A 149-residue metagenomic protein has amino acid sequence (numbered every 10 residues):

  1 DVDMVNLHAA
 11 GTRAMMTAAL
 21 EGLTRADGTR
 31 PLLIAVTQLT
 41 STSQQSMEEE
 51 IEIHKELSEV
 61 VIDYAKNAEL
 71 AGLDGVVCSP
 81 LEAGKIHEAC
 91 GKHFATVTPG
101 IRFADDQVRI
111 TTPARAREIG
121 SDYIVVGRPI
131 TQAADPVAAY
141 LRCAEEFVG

Functional and structural regions predicted by a protein language model:
D1-G75, S79-E82, A89-A95, A104: Conserved anion-binding
V5, A68, I86, A116 (+2 more regions): Conserved, mostly hydrophobic/aromatic
A9, P129-I130: Short loop or secondary-structure boundary microenvironments that flank and position key functional residues
A18-G22, A26, R117-I119, I130-G149: C-terminal helical cap(s) of enzyme catalytic domains, especially alpha/beta-barrels
S58-I62, V108-A114, L141: Charged helix-capping and loop-helix junction motifs
V60, C78, V108, T131-D135: Short amphipathic alpha-helical interaction segments
C78-V125: A C-terminal functional module that forms or caps the active site or interfaces directly with catalytic machinery
